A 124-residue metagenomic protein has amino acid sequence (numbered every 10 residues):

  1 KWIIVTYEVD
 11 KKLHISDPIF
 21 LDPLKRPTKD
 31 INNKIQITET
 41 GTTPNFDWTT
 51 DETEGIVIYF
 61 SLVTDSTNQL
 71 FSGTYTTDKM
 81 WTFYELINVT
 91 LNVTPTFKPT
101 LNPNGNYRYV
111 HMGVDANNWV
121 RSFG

Functional and structural regions predicted by a protein language model:
K1-L13, F97-S122: Beta-strand-rich modules
W2-T6, N45-D47, I56-T64, R108-M112: Ordered hydrophobic segments in well-structured contexts
D10-N32, N117-G124: Short beta-strand elements
K25-N32, T38-T40, L91-N92: Short linear interaction motifs
I31-N33, P44-D47, T94-T96: Short structured motifs
I37-G55: Conserved aromatic anchor
T49-D78, G105: Solvent-exposed loop/turn segments flanking beta-strands in beta-repeat/beta-sandwich domains
T82-P95: Aromatic sugar-binding surface patches on proteins that engage polysaccharides or sugar-phosphate polymers
